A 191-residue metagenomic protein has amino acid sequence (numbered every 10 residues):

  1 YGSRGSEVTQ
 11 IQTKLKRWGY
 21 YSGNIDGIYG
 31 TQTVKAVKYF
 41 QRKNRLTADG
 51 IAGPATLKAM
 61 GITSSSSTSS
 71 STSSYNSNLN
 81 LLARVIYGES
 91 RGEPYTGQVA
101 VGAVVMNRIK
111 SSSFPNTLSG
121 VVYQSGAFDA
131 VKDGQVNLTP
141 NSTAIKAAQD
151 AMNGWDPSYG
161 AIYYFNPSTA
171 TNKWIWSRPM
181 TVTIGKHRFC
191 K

Functional and structural regions predicted by a protein language model:
Y1-G2, S22-G27, R45-A48, S66-S73 (+2 more regions): Second-shell loop/turn segments in exported
Y1-V8, K16-A59: Short acidic, glycine/serine/threonine-rich helix-capping segments at coil-helix boundaries
S6, Q10, S77-N80: Generic alpha-helical secondary structure signal
A59-M60, V131: Residues that scaffold the ATP/ADP-binding catalytic core of kinase and kinase-like folds
N76-K191: Bacterial extracytoplasmic/cell-wall-associated proteins, especially those involved in peptidoglycan
